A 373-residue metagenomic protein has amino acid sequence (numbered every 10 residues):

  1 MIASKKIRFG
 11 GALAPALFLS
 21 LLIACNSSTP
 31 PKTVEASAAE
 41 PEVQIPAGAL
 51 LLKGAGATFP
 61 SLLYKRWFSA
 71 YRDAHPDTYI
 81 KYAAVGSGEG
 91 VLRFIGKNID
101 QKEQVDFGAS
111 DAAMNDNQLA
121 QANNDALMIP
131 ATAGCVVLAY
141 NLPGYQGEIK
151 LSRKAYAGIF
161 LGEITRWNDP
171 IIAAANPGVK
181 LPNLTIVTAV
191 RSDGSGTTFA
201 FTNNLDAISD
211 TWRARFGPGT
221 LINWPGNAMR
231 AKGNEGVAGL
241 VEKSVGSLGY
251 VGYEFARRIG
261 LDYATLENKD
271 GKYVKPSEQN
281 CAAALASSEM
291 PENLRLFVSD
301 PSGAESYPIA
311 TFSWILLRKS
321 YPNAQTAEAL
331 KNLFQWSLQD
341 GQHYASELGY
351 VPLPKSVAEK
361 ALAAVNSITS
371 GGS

Functional and structural regions predicted by a protein language model:
I2-A14: Bacterial N-terminal signal peptides that target proteins for export
L21-A24: C-terminal motif of bacterial Sec signal peptides marking the signal peptidase cleavage site
T29-A174, L181, A238-E242, E254-I259: N-terminal segment of the mature folded domain
Q44-P46, V179-L184, P301-S373: Extracellular/periplasmic juxtamembrane helices and adjacent flexible linkers that interface with membrane partners
K65-D77, I95-D100, Y140-G144, L161-D169 (+8 more regions): Sec-exported extracytoplasmic/periplasmic mature domains
V91, G194-A286: Ligand-binding pocket segment of bilobal, Venus flytrap-like solute-binding proteins
A133-L138, T185-I186, L261, G271-Y273 (+2 more regions): Small-molecule pocket liners
C135-A139, Y145-A238: Extracytoplasmic ligand-binding site segments that recognize negatively charged/polar headgroups
